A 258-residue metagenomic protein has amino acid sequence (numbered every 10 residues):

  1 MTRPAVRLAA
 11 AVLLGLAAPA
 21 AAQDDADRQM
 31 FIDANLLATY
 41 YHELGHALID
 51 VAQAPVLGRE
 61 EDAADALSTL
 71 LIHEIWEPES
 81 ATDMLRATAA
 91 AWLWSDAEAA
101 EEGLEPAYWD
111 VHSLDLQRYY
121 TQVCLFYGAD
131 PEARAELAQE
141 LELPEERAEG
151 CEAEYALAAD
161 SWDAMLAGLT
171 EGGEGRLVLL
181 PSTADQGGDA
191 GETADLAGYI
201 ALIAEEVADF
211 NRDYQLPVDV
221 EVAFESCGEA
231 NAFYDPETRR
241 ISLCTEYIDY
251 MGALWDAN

Functional and structural regions predicted by a protein language model:
M1-A9: Bacterial N-terminal signal peptides that target proteins for export
A17-P19: N-terminal signal peptide c-region/cleavage motif recognized by signal peptidases
D24-A38, Q53-A54, L254-N258: Short pre-active-site segment immediately N-terminal to the catalytic Zn-binding motif
F31-T39, P55-D62, A194-A201: Soluble non-cytosolic domains of exported or imported proteins
A38-V51, D65, T69, L243: Active-site recognition of the HExxH zinc-binding catalytic motif
G58-I75: An active-site-proximal "capping" alpha-helix that borders the catalytic cofactor pocket
L104-F210: Pan-zinc metallopeptidase signature
A223-A257: Catalytic zinc-binding patch centered on the HExxH motif and its immediate surroundings that defines zinc-dependent
